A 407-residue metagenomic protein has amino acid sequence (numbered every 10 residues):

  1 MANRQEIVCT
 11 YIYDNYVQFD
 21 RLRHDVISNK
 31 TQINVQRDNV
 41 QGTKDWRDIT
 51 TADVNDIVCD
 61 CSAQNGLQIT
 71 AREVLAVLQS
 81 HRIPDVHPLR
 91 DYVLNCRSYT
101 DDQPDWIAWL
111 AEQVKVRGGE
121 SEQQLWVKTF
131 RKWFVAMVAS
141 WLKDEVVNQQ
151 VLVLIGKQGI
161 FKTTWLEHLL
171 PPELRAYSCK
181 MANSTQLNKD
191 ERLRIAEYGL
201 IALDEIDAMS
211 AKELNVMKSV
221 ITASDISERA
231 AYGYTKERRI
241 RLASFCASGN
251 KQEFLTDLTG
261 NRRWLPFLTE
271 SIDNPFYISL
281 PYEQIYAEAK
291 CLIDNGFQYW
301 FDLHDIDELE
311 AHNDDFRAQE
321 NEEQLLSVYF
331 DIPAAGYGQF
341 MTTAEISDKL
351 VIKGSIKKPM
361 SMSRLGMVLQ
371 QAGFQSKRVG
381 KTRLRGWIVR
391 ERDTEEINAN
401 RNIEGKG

Functional and structural regions predicted by a protein language model:
M1-D102, S121-Q124, S355-I356, M360 (+2 more regions): N-terminal nucleic-acid engagement/recognition segments and initiation subdomains in replication, restriction
H81-A196: P-loop NTPase catalytic core of nucleic-acid-dependent motor ATPases
E191-I195, A230-S248: AAA+/SF3 P-loop NTPase mechanochemical coupling elements
Y198-T222, L255-G260: Conserved AAA+/SF3 P-loop NTPase catalytic/coupling segment centered on the Walker-B
L214-E237: Conserved catalytic/switch belt of AAA+ P-loop NTPases
L255-N274: A short helix-turn-beta junction within AAA+ P-loop NTPase domains corresponding to the substrate/partner-engaging
I278-N313: Long, low-complexity, charged/polar intrinsically disordered regions in eukaryotic proteins
W300-G407: DNA transaction DNA-binding modules
